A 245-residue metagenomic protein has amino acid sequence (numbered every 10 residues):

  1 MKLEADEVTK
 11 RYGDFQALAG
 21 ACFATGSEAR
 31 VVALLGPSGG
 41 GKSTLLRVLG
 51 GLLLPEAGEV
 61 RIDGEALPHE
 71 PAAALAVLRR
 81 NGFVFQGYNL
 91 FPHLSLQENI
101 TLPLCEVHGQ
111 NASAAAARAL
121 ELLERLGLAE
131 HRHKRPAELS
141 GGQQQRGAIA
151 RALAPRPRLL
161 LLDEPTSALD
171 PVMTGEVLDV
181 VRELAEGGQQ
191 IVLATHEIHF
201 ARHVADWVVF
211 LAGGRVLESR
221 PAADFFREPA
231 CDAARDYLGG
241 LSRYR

Functional and structural regions predicted by a protein language model:
L35-P37: The feature captures the beta-strand-to-loop junction immediately N-terminal to the Walker
G50: Helix-to-loop junction immediately C-terminal to a conserved catalytic motif
L67-G82, A112-S113, F225-P229: ABC ATPase NBD coupling module
R135-L139, Q143: Conserved ABC ATPase signature
A154-R158: A short, proline-enriched helix->beta-strand linker immediately N-terminal to the Walker B motif in ABC-type P-loop
L160-D163: Catalytic Walker B motif of ABC-type/P-loop ATPase nucleotide-binding domains
